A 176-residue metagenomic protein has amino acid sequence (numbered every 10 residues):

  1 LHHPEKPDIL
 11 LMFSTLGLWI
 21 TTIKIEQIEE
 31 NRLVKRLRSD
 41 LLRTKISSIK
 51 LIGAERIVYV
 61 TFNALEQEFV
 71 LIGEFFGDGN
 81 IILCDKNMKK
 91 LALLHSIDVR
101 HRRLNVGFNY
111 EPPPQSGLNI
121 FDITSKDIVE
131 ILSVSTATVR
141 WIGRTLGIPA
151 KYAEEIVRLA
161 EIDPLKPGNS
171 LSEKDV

Functional and structural regions predicted by a protein language model:
H3-V176: Phosphate/anion-contacting hairpin/loop surfaces
